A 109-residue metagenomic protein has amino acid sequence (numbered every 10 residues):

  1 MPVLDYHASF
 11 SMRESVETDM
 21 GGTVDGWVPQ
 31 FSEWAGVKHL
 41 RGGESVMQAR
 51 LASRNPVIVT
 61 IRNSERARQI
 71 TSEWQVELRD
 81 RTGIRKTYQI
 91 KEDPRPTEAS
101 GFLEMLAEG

Functional and structural regions predicted by a protein language model:
M1-H39: Extended boundary segments
T23-G109: Short, conserved turn/kink motifs that form compact alpha/beta structural patches or helix kinks used as
